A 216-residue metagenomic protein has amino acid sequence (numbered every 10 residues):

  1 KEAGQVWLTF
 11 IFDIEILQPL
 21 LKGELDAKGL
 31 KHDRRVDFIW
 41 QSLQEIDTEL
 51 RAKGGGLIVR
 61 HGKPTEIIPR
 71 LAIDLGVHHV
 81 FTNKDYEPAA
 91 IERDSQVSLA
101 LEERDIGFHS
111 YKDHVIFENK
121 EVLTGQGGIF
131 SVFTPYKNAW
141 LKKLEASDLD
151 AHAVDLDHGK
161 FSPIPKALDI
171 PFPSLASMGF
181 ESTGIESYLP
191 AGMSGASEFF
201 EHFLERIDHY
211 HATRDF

Functional and structural regions predicted by a protein language model:
K1-D148: Trp/Phe/Arg-rich N-terminal binding region typifying the photolyase-homology
G128-F216: Glycine/tryptophan-enriched, flexible segments
